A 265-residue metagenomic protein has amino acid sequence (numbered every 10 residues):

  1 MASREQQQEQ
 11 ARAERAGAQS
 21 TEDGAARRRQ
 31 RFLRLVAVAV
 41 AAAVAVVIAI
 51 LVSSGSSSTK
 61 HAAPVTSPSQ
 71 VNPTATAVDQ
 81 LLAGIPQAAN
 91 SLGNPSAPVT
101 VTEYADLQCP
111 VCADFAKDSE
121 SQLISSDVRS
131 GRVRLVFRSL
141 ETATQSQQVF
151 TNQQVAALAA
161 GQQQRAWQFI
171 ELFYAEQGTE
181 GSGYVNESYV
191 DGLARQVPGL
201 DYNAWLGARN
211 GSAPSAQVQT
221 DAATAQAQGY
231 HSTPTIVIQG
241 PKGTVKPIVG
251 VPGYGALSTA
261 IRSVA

Functional and structural regions predicted by a protein language model:
A2-P64, G192-A265: C-terminal cap of thioredoxin/glutaredoxin-like
G24, S58-G84: N-terminal low-complexity, Pro/Thr-rich disordered segments that flank secretion/membrane-targeting signals
L82-V99: A short beta-strand-turn-helix
Q87, S119-S121, A223: Alpha-helical scaffolding within the catalytic cores of extracellular/periplasmic polymer-degrading hydrolases
A97, A105-R195: Structural alpha/beta surface segment adjacent to cysteine/selenocysteine redox centers across thiol/disulfide enzymes
V101, C109, I236: Conserved S/T- and glycine-rich ATP-binding loop of Class I adenylate-forming
V101, F169, W205: Divalent metal-coordination and catalytic microenvironments
Y104-D106, R138-E141, L172-Y174, N210 (+2 more regions): Active-site-proximal beta-strand/loop segments in catalytic clefts of secreted hydrolases
